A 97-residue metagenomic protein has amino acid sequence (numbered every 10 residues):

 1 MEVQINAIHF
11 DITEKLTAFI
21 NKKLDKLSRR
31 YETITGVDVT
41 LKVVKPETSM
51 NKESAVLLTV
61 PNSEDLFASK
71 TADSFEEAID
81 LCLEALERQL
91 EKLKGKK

Functional and structural regions predicted by a protein language model:
M1-K97: N-terminal, polar/charged subdomain of small-to-medium soluble alpha/beta proteins
